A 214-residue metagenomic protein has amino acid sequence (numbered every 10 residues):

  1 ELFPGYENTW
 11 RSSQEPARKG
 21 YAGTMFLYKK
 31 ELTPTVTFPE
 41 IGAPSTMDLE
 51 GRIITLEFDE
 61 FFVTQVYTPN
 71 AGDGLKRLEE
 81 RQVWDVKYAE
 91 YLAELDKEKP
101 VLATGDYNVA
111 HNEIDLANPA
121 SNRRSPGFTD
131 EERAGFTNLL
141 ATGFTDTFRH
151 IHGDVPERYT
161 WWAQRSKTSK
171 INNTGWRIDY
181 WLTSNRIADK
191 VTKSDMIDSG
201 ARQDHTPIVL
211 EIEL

Functional and structural regions predicted by a protein language model:
E1-A71: Structured beta-strand-rich core segments of catalytic domains in phosphoester-bond hydrolases
E7, V86-T174, I178: Metal-dependent phosphoesterases centered on the DNase I-like endonuclease/exonuclease/phosphatase
R18-V36, S166-D189: Conserved beta strand-loop-helix elements of the APE1-like EEP
K19, G74, A110-H111: Active-site environment of divalent metal-dependent phosphoester hydrolases
F26-Y28, T55-E57, W181-T183, V209-E213: Short, well-ordered beta-strand micro-motif
P39-A43, D146-P156, S194-D198: Acidic carboxylate-rich catalytic motifs and surrounding loops in phosphoryl-/glycosyl-chemistry enzymes
I41-T46, T68-D85, A120-S125: Surface-exposed cleft-lining segments at the edges of enzyme active sites
T192-L214: Surface polyanion/phosphate-binding segment centered on an Asp-His-Pro turn
